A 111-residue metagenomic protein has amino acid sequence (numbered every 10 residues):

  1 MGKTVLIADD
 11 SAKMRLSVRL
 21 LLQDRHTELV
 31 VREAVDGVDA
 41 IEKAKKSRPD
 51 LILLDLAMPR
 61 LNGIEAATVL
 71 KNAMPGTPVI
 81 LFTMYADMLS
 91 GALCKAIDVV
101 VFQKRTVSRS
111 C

Functional and structural regions predicted by a protein language model:
A8-D9, A34, I52: Conserved sequence signature across two-component system core domains
A12-R32: Two-component/phosphorelay signaling modules centered on CheY-like receiver
D36-D39, N62-E65: Acidic catalytic/metal-coordinating carboxylates
K45-S47, V69-G76, A96: Conserved phosphotransfer cores of two-component systems
S47-L53: Active-site beta3 strand of CheY-like receiver
M58: Receiver (REC) domain active-site loop signature in two-component systems and cognate sites in sensor histidine kinases
E65, V69, Y85-R109: Alpha4 helix (beta4-alpha4-beta5 surface) of REC/receiver domains from two-component response regulators
